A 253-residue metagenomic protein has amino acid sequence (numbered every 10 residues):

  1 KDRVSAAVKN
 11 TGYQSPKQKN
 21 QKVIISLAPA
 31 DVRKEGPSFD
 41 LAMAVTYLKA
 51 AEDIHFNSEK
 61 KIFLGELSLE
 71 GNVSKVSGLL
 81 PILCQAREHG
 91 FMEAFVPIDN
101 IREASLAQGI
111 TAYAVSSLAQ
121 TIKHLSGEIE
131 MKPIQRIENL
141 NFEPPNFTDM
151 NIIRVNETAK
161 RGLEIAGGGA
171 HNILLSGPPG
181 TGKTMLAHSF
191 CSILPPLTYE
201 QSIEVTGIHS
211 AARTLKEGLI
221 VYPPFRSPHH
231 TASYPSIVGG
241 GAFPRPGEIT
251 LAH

Functional and structural regions predicted by a protein language model:
K1-H188, I220: Peripheral, non-AAA+ core regions of ATP-driven protein-machinery
G109-S116, F190-L197, R226-A232: Short, exposed beta-strand "edge-strand" segments with a Pro/Gly-rich flavor and a Y/T-containing core
I129-I165, G169, Y199-T250: P-loop NTPase nucleotide-binding/switch module
L174-E217: Walker A/P-loop
H253: ABC transporter nucleotide-binding domains
